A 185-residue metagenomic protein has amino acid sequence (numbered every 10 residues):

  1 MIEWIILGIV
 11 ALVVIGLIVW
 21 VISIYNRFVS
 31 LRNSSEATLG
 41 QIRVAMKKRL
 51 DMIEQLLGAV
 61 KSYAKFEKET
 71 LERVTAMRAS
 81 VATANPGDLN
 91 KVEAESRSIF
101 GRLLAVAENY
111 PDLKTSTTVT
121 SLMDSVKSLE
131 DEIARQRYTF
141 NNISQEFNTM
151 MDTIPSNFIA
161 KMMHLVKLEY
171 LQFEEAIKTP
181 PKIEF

Functional and structural regions predicted by a protein language model:
M1-F185: A helix-centric hydrophobic-segment signal that preferentially recognizes long, alpha-helical stretches used
